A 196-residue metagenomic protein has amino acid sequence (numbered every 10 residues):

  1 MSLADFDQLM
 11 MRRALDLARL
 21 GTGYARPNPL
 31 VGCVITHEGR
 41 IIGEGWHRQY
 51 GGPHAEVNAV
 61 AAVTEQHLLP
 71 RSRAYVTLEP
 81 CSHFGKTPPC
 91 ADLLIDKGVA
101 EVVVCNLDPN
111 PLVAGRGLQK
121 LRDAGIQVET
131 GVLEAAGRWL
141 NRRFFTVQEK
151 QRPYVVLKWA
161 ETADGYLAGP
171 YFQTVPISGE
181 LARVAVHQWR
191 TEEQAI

Functional and structural regions predicted by a protein language model:
M1-T22, I41, Q66, G85-I196: Zinc-dependent deaminase
S2-P70, L78: Glycine/alanine-rich phosphate-binding loops at beta-alpha junctions
G32-T36, V76-T77, C105, K158-A160: Short beta-strand segments
W46, P53-H54, A74-L93: Local cysteine-cluster metal-coordination motifs and their immediate loop/turn environment, predominantly Fe-S cluster
R48, G52, E79-P80, L107-N110 (+1 more regions): Short beta->alpha junction loops/turns
N58, A62, S72, V155-E161: Protease-associated
